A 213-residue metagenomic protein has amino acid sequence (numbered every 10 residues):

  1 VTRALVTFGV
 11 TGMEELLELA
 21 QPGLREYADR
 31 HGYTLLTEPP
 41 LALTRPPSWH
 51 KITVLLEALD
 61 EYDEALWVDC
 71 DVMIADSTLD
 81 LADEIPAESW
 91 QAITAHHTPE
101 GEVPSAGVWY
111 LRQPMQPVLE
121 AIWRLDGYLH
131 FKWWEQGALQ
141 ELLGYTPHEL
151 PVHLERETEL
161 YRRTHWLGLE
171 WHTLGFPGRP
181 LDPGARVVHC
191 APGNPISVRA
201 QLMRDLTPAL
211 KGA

Functional and structural regions predicted by a protein language model:
V1-Y62, P208-A213: N-terminal anchoring/stem segment of glycosyltransferases
R3, A65, A92, R186-V188: Generic beta-sheet signal
F8, A95-H96, R112, E170 (+1 more regions): Structured loops at beta-to-helix junctions and adjacent beta-edge loops in soluble globular domains
G9, D69-M73, A191: Anionic group-transfer/hydrolysis microenvironments
A20-Q21, D80-D83, M203: Short, glycine/charged-enriched secondary-structure capping and boundary segments
L36-T37, L66-D69, A92-I93, V152 (+1 more regions): A structural signal for short, well-ordered beta-strand segments and their strand-loop junctions that often border
A42-L43, P47-L119: GT-A fold catalytic core of metal-dependent nucleotide-sugar glycosyltransferases, centered on the diacidic
W49, T53, Q116-A213: Catalytic core and acceptor-binding pocket of nucleotide-sugar-dependent glycosyltransferases
